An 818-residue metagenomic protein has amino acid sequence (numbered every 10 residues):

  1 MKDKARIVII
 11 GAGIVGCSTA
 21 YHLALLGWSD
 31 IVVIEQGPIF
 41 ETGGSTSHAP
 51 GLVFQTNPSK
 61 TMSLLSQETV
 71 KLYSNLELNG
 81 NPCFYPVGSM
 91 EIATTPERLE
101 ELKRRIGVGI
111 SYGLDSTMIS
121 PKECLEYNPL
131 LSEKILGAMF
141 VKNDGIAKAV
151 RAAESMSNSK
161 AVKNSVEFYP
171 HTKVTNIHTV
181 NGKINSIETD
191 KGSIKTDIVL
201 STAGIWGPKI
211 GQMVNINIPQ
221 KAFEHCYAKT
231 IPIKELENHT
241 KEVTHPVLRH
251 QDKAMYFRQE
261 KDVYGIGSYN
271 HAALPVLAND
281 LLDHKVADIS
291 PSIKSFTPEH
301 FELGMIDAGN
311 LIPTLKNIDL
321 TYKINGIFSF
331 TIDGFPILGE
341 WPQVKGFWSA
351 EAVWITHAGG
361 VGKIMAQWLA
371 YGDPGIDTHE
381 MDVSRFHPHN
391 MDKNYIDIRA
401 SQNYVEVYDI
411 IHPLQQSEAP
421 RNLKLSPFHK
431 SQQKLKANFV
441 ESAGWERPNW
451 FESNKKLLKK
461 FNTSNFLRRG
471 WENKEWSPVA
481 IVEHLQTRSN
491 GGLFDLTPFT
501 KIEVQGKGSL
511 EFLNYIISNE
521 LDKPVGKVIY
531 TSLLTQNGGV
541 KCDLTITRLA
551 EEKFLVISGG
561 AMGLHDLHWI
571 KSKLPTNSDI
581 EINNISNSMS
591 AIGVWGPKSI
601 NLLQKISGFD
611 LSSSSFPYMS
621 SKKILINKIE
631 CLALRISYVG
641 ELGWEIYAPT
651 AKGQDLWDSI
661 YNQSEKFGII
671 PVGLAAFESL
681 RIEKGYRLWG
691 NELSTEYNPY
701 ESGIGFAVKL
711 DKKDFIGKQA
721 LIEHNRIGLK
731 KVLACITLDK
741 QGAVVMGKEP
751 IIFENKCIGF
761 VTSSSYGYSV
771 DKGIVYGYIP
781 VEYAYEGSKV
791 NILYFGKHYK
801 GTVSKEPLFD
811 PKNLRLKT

Functional and structural regions predicted by a protein language model:
A5-V32: N-terminal Rossmann-like FAD-binding beta1-loop-alpha1 element of flavoenzymes
S18, F54, I177-S295, L303-L311 (+4 more regions): Flavin-dependent oxidoreductases
A24-T46: Glycine-rich FAD pyrophosphate-binding loop
P50-Y127, D252-F257, K261-G265, P291-S292 (+2 more regions): Dinucleotide-binding Rossmann-like beta1-alpha1 core, especially the glycine-rich loop that anchors the ADP
L64-Q67, E91-E101, F140-N158, Y169 (+4 more regions): Short beta-strand to alpha-helix junction loop
M139-I198: Helical element adjacent to the flavin cofactor pocket in flavoenzyme catalytic cores
D252, P275-N279, A287-K424: C-terminal catalytic lobe of FAD-dependent flavoproteins
D377-T818: Glycine/proline-enriched, intrinsically flexible loops and inter-domain linkers
